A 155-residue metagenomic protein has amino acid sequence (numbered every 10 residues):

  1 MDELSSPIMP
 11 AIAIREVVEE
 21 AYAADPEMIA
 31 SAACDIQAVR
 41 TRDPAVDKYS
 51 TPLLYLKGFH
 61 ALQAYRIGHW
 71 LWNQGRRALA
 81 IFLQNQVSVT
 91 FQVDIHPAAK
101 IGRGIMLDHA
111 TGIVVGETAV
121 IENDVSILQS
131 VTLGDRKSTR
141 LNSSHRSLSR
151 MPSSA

Functional and structural regions predicted by a protein language model:
M1-Q86: Terminal amphipathic alpha-helical/low-complexity segments used for targeting or macromolecular assembly
T41, Y55-K57, A61, P97 (+4 more regions): Generic structural "secondary-structure junction" signal
N73-D124, V131-G134: Left-handed beta-helix
K137-S143: Conserved small/polar residues in nucleotide/adenosyl-binding loops
S143, S149-A155: Hydrophobic alpha-helical segments, chiefly the membrane-spanning helices and signal/signal-anchor peptides
